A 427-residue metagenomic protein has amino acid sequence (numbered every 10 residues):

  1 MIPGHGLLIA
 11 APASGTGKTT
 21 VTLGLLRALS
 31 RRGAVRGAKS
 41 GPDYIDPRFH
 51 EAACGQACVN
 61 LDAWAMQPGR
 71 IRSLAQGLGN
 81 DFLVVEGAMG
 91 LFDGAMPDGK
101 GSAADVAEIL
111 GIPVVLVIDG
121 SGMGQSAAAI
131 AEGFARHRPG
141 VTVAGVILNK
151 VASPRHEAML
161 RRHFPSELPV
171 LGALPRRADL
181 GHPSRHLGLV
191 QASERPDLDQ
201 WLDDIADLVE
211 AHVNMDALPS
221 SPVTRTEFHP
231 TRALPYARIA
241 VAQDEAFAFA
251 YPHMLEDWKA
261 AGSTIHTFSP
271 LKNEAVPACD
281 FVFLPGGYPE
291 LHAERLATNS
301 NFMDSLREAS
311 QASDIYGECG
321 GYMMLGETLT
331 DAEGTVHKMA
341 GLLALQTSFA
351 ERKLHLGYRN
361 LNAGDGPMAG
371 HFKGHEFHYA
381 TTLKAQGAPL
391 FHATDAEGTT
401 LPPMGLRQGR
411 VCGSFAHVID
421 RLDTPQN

Functional and structural regions predicted by a protein language model:
I2-T16, T20-L110, I118-T142, P154-A158: ATP-dependent carboxylate-amine ligase catalytic core
G6, A34-R36, R238, T264 (+1 more regions): Residues that mark the start of a beta-strand
L8, V84-E86, V115-V117, I147 (+2 more regions): Structural motif
K39-S40, V170-A178, T264-L271: Beta-strand->loop->alpha-helix junctions that form or flank phosphate-binding loops in nucleotide-handling enzymes
G124-T231: Internal gly/pro-rich beta-alpha loop/helix module that stabilizes soluble enzyme cofactors or their anionic handles
G181-F228, R232-Y236, T347-N427: Amide-donor transfer/coupling interface in amidating biosynthetic enzymes
A237-N299, M303-E308: Phosphate-binding active sites in nucleotide-utilizing proteins
P289-G364: Cysteine-nucleophile active-site neighborhood
